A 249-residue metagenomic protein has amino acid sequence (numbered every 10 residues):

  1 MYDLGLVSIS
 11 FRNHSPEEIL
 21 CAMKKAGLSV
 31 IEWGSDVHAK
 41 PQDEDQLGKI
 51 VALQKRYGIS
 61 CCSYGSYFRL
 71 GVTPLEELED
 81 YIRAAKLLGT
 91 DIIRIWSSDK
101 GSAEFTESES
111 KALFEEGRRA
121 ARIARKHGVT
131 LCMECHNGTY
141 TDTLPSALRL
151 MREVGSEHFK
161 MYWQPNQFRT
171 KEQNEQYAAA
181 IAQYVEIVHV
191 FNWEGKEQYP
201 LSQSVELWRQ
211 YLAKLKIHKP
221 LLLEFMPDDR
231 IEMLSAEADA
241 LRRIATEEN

Functional and structural regions predicted by a protein language model:
M1-I92, S156, G195, P227 (+1 more regions): N-terminal pre-domain/capping segments
L4, V30-I31, Y64, A121-R209: Acidic/histidine-rich catalytic cores of soluble enzymes
S15-L20, D43-L47, V51, T73-L78 (+5 more regions): Distinct, well-ordered alpha-helical segments
A39, L70, K100-T106, T170-E172 (+1 more regions): A short acidic, helix-capping loop that chelates divalent metal ions and anchors anionic groups
I59, T90-D91, V129, L215-P220: A short helix->loop->beta-strand "cap" motif at the edges of active sites that frequently abuts
T90-F105, H127, C132-H136: Active-site groove signature of glycoside hydrolases
A103-G117: Active-site cleft segment of glycoside hydrolase catalytic domains centered on the general acid/base Glu
P220-M226: Short acidic/histidine-rich active-site segments
